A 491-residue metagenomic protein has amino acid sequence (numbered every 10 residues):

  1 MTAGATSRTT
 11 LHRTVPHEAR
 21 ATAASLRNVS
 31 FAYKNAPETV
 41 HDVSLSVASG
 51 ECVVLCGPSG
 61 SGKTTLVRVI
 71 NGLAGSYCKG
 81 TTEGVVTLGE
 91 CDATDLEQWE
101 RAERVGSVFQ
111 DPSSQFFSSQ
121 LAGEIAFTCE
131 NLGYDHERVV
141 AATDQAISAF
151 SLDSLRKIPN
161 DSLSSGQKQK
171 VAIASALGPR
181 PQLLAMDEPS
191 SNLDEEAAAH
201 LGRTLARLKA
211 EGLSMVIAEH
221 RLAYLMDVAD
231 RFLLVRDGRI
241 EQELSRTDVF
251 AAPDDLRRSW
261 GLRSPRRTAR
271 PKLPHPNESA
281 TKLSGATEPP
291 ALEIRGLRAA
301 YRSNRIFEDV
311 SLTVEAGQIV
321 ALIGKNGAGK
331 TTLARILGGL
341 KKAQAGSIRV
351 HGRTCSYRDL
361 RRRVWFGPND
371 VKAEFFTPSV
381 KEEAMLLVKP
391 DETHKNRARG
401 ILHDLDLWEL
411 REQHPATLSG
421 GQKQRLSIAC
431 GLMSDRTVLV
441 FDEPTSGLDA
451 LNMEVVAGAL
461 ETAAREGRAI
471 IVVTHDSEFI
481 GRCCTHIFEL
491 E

Functional and structural regions predicted by a protein language model:
N71, G338: Helix-to-loop junction immediately C-terminal to a conserved catalytic motif
V85-E100, S347-L360: ABC ATPase NBD Q-loop/coupling interface
E137-L155, T393-L410: Conserved ABC ATPase "signature" region
P159-L163, H414-L418: Conserved ABC ATPase signature
A176-L177, G431-L432: ABC ATPase C-loop
L184-D187, L439-D442: Catalytic Walker B motif of ABC-type/P-loop ATPase nucleotide-binding domains
E219-H220, T474-H475: H-loop/switch region of ABC-family ATPase nucleotide-binding domains
R239-G261, E491: Conserved beta-strand-loop-alpha-helix hinge in the C-terminal portion of ABC ATPase nucleotide-binding domains
